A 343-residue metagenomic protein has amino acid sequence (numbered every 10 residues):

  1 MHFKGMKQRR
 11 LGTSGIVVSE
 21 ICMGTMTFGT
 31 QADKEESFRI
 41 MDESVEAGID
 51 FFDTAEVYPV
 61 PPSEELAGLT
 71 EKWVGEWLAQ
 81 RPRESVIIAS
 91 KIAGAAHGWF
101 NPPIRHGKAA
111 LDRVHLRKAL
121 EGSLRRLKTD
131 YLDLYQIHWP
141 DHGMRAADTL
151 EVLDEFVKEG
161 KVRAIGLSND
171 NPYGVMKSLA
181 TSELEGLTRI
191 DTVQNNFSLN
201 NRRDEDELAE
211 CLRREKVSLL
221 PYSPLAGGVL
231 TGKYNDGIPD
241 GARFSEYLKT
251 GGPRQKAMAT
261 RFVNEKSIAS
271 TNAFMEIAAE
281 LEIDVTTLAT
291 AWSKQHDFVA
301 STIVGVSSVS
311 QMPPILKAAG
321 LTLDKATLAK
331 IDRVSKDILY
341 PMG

Functional and structural regions predicted by a protein language model:
M1-S85, K158: N-terminal binding-site loop/beta-alpha segment at the start of enzyme catalytic domains that lines or forms
F3, P140-R333, M342: Beta/alpha (TIM)-barrel catalytic core signal, keyed to glycine-rich beta->alpha loops juxtaposed to Asp/Glu that bind
G12-Q31, A89-G107, Q136: N-terminal small/glycine-rich loop or linker at the start of catalytic domains across soluble metabolic enzymes
A32, E36, E65-L69, W73 (+3 more regions): Alpha-helix N-cap and loop-to-helix initiation/capping positions
A32-S44, L111-L127, V175-A180: Short, acidic/polar
E43, A47, R126-L127, G160 (+1 more regions): Structural motif
F51-A55, I87-K91, Y131-Q136, G166-L167 (+1 more regions): Short beta-strand segments at enzyme active-site cores
L124-R145: Active-site groove signature of glycoside hydrolases
